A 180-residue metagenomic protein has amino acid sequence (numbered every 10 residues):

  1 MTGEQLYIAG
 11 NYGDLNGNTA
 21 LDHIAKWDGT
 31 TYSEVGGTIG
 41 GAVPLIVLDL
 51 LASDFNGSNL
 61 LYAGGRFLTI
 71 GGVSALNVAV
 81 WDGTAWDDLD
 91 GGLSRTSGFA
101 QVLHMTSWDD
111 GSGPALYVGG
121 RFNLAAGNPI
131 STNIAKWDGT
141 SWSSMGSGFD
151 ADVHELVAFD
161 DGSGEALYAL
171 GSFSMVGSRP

Functional and structural regions predicted by a protein language model:
M1-P180: Extracytoplasmic surface signature
